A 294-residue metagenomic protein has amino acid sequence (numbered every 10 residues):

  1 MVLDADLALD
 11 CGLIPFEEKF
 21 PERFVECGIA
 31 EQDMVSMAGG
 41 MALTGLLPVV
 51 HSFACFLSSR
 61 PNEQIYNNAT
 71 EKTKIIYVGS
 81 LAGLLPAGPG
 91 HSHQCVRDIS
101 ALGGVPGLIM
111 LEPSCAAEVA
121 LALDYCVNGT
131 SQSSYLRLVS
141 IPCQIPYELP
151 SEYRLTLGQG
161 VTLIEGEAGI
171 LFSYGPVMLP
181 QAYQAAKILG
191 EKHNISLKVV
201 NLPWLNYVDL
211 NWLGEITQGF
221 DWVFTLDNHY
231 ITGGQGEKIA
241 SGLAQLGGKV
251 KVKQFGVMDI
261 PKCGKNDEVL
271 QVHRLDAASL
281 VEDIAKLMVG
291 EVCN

Functional and structural regions predicted by a protein language model:
M1-R137, P142-C143, E152-R154: Thiamine diphosphate
L9-I14, E18, P86, S134 (+1 more regions): Thiamine diphosphate
